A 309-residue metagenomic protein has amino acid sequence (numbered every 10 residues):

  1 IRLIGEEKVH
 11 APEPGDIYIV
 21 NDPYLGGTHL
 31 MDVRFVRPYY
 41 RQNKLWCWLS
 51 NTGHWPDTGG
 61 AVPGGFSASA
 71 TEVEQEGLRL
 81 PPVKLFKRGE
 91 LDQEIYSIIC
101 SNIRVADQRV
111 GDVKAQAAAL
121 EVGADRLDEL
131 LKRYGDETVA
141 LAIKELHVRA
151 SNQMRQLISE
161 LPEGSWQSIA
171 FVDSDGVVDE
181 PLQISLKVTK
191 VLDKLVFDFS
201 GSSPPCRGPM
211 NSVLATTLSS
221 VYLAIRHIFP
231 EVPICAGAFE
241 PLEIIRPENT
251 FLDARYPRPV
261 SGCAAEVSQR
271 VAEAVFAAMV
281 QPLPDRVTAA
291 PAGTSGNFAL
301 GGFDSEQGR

Functional and structural regions predicted by a protein language model:
I1-R41, L45-R309: Glycine/proline-enriched, intrinsically flexible loops and inter-domain linkers
